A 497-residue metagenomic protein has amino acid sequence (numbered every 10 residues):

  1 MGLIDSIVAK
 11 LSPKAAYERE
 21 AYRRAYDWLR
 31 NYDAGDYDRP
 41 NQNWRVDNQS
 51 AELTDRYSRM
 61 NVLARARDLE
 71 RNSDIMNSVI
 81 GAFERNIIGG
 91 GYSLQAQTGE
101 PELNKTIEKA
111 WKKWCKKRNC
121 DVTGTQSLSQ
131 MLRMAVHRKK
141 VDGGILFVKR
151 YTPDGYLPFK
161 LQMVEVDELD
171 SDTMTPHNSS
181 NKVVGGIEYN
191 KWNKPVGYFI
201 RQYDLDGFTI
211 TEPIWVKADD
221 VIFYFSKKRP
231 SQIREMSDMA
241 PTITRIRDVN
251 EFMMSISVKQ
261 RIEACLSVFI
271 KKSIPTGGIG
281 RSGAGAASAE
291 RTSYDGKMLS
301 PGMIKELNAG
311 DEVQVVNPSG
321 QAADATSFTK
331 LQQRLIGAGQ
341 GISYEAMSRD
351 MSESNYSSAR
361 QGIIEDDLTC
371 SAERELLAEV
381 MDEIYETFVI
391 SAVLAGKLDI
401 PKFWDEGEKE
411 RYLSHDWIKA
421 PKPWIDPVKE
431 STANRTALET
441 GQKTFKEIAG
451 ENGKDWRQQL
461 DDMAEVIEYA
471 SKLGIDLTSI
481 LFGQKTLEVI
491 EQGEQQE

Functional and structural regions predicted by a protein language model:
M1-A96, Q495-E497: N-terminal-proximal low-complexity accessory segments that begin disordered and transition into the first
G2-K14, R19, R360, A378-E497: C-terminal anchoring/interaction modules
L11, R118, I246, M253-I256 (+6 more regions): Generic structural signal for hydrophobic core residues of well-folded globular domains
R71-K227: Structured, mid-chain assembly/scaffold modules that mediate subunit interfaces within large macromolecular complexes
G124-Y151, G283, Q321-I425, L477: C-terminal amphipathic alpha-helical
Q126-S127, R150-Y151, R261-V268, M347-M351 (+3 more regions): Short coil/turn segments at secondary-structure boundaries
N193, I336, I448: Acidic/polar, glycine-anchored loop/turn motif associated with catalytic or activation segments that engage anionic
I222-G362, W404-G407, E488-I490: Extended, charged amphipathic alpha-helical segments
